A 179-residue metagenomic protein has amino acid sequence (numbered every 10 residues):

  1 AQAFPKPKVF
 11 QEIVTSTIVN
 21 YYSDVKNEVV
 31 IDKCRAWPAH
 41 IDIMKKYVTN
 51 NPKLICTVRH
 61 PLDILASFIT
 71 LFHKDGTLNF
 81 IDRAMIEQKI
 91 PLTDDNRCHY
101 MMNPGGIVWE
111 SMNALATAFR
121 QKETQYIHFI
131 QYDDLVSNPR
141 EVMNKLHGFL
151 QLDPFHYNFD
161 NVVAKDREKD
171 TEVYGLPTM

Functional and structural regions predicted by a protein language model:
A1-I18, D24, K165-E172, L176: PAPS-dependent sulfotransferase catalytic core
S16, N20, L115-A118: Solvent-exposed, charged/polar functional surfaces in cytosolic regulatory/catalytic domains
V25-Y157, E172-P177: PAPS-dependent sulfotransferase catalytic domain
F155-V162, D166: Terminal hydrophobic/aromatic helix or amphipathic segment near a protein terminus
